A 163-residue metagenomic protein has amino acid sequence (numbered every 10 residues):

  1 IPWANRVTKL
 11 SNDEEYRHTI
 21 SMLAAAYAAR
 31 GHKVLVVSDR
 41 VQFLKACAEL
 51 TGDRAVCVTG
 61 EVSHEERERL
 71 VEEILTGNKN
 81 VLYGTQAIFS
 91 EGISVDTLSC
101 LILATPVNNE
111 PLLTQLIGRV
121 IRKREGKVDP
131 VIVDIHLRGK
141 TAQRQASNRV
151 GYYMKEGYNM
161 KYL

Functional and structural regions predicted by a protein language model:
I1-E49: Conserved interdomain hinge at the start of the Helicase C-terminal
N5, R124-L163: C-terminal helicase lobe
N12-T19, E66, T141, Q145: Soluble or luminal CAZymes and related metallo-dependent hydrolases
G31-H32, K79, L98: Short, high-confidence coil segments that cap the C-terminus of an alpha-helix and link into the following beta-strand
L35, K45-A46, G52-I93, L112: Conserved helicase ATPase core of P-loop NTP-dependent helicases/translocases
V36-S38, L103, I135: Active-site-adjacent beta-strand anchor residues
Q42, I88-S90, P106-E110, I121-R122 (+1 more regions): Conserved nucleotide-binding/hydrolysis micro-motifs of P-loop NTPases
C100, N108-I132, R149-G151: Conserved SF2 helicase motif VI
